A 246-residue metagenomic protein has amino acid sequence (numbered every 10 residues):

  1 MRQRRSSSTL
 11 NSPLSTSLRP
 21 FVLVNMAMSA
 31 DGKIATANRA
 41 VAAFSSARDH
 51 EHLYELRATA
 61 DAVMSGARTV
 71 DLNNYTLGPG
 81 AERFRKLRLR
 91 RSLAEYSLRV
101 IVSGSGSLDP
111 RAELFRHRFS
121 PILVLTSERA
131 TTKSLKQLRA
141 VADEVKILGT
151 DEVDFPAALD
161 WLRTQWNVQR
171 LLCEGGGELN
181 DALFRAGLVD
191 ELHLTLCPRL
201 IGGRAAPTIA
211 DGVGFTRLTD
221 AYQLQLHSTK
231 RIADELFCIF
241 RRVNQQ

Functional and structural regions predicted by a protein language model:
M1-P13, S17-Q246: Enzymes that bind and transform nitrogen-containing heteroaromatic metabolites
